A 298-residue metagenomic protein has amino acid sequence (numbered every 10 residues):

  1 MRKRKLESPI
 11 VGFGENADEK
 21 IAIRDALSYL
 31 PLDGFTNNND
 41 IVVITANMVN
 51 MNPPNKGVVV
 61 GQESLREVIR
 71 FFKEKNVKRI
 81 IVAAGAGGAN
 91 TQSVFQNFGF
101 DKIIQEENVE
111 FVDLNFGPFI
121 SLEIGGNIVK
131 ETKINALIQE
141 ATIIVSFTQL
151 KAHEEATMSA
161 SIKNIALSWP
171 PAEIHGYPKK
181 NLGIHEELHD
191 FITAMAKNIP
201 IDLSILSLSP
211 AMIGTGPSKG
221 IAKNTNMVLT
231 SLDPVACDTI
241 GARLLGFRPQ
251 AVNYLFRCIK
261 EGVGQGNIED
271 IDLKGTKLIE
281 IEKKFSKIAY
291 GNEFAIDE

Functional and structural regions predicted by a protein language model:
M1-E298: N-terminal and secondary-structure boundary signal
